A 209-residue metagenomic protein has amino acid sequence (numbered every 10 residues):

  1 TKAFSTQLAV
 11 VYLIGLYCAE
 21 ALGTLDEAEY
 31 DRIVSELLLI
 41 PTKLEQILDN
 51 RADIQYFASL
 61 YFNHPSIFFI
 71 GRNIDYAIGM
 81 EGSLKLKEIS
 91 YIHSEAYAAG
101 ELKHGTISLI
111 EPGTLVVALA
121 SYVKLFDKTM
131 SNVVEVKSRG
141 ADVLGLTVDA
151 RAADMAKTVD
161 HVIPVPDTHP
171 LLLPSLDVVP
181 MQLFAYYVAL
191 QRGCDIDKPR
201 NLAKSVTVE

Functional and structural regions predicted by a protein language model:
T1-L115, A189-E209: Active-site phosphate/pyrophosphate-binding segments
T1-L39, A120-V162, F184: Glycine-rich phosphate-binding loops that contact phosphosugars or nucleotide phosphates
G71-N73, G82, A98, A120-V123 (+2 more regions): Active-site proximal loops enriched in glycine and acidic residues that flank catalytic Cys/His/Asp and coordinate
D75-Y76, A152, M181: Alpha-helix N-cap/helix-start and coil->helix boundary motif
E81-G82, A98, K128-V133, T158 (+2 more regions): Composition- and surface-driven signal marking solvent-exposed, interaction-prone regions in large proteins
E101-K137, T168-Q182, L190: Glycine-rich, anion-gripping cofactor-binding loops and their flanking helix/strand elements in enzyme active sites
D142, T168-E209: Generic C-terminus detector
R151, K157-V178: A cross-family phosphate/adenosyl-ligand binding-site feature
